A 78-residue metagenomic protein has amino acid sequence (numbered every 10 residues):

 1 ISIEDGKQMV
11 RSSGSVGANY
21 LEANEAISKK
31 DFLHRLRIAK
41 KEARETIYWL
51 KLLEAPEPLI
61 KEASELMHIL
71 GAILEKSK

Functional and structural regions predicted by a protein language model:
I1-K78: Short, C-terminally biased terminal segments at protein or domain edges
